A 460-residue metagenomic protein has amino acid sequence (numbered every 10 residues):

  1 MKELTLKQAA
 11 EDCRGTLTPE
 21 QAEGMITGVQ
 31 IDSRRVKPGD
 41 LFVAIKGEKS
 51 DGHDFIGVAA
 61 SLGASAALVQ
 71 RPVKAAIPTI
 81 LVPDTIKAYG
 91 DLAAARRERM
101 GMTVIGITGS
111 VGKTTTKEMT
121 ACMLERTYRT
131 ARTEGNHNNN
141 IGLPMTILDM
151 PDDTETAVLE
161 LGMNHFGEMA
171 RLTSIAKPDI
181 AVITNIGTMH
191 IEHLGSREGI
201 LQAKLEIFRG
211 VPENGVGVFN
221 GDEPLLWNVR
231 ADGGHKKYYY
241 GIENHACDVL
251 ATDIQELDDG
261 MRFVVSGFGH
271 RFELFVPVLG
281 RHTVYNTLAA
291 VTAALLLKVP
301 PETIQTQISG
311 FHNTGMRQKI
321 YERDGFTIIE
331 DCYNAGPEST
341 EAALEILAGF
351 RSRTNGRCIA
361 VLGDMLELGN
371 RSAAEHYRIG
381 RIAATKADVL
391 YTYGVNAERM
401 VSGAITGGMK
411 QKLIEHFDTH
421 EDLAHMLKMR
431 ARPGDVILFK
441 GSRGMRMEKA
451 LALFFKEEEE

Functional and structural regions predicted by a protein language model:
K2-G106, T115-R126, L148, H420-M429: Short, basic phosphate-binding NTP loop
K7, D12-T16, V69-A76, V182-I328 (+4 more regions): Acidic, Mg2+-coordinating active-site environments of NTP-dependent enzymes
K7-E11, Y89-G221, W227-H235, A294 (+2 more regions): Phosphate-binding loop of NTP-binding sites
L17, T79-L81, V104, T130-R132 (+3 more regions): Conserved beta-strand scaffold positions in the cores of enzyme catalytic domains, especially in NTP/NDP-utilizing
K49, T314, C332-T340, L344-M409 (+1 more regions): Active-site beta-alpha connecting loops in nucleotide-dependent enzymes
I107, G315-Q318, G444, E448-A450: ATP-dependent carboxylate/acyl-activation modules
G434-F455: Peripheral docking tails and interdomain loops at the edges of cofactor- or intermediate-handling domains
